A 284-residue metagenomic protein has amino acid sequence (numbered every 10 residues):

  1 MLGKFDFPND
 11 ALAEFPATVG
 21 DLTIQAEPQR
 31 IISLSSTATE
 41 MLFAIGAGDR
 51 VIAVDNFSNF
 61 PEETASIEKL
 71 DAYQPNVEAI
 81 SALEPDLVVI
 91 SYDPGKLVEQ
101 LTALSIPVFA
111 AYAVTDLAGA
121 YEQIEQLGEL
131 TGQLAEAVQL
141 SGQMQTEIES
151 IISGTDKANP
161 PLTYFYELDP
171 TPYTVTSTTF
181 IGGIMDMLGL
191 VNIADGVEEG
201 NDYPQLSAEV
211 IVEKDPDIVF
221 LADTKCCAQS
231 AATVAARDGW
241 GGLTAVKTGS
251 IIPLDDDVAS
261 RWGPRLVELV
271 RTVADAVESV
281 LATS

Functional and structural regions predicted by a protein language model:
M1-T37, L130, L134-F165, D275-S284: Bacterial Sec-exported substrate-binding components of ABC uptake systems
F15-T18, E68-E78, E198-A208: Short helix-initiation/N-cap motifs at beta->coil->alpha
P28, P75-I90, I106, S207-T224: Proline-aspartate-enriched helix->loop->beta-strand connector
R30-L83, L87-D93, L190-I193: A short, structured surface patch at a secondary-structure boundary
D55, T178-D202, P253: His/Asp/Glu-enriched short active-site or ligand-binding loop at hydrolase and phosphoryl-transfer sites
F57-E63, L97-Q126, L130, L134 (+1 more regions): Flexible loop/hinge segments that line or gate small-molecule binding clefts
Y112-Q126, P161-I184, C227-Q229: Extracytoplasmic ligand-binding site segments that recognize negatively charged/polar headgroups
G119, I124-E129, V138, E149 (+2 more regions): Structured C-terminal subdomain patch of bacterial secreted/periplasmic proteins
